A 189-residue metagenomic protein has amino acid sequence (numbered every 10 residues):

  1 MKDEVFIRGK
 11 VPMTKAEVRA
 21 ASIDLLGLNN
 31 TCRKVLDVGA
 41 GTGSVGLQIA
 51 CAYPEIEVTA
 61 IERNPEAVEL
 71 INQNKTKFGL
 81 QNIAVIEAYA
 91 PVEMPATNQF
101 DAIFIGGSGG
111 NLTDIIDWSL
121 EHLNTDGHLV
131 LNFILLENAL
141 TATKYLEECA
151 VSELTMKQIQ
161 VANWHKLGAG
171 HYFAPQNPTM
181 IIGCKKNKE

Functional and structural regions predicted by a protein language model:
M1-T31, L36, E69-Q73, K77: Class I SAM-dependent transferase core
G39: Conserved S-adenosyl-L-methionine
T42-P54: Conserved SAM-binding loop of SAM-dependent methyltransferases across substrates and taxa, primarily the Class I
E55-T59: Short beta-strand element of Class I
I61-T97: S-adenosyl-L-methionine
Q99-G107: Short SAM/SAH-binding signature in class I
G110-W118: A short, conserved alpha-helix within the catalytic core of class I
L120-Q176: C-terminal substrate-binding/active-site "lid" region of AdoMet-derived donor-dependent transferases
